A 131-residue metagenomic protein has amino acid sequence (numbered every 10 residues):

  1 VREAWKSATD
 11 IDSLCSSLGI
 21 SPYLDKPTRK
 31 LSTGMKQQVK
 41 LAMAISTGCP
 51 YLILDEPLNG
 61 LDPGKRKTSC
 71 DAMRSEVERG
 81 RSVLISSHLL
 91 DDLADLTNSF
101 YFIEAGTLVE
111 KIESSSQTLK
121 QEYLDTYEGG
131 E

Functional and structural regions predicted by a protein language model:
E3-L24: Conserved ABC ATPase "signature" region
P27-G34: Conserved ABC ATPase signature
L41: Hydrophobic anchor residue at the start of the ABC signature
L52-E56: Catalytic Walker B motif of ABC-type/P-loop ATPase nucleotide-binding domains
P63-G64: Helix N-cap at the start of a conserved alpha-helix in ABC-type nucleotide-binding domains
S86-H88: H-loop/switch region of ABC-family ATPase nucleotide-binding domains
F100-E113: H-loop (His-switch) and adjacent beta-strand-loop-beta switch element of ABC-type ATPase nucleotide-binding domains
